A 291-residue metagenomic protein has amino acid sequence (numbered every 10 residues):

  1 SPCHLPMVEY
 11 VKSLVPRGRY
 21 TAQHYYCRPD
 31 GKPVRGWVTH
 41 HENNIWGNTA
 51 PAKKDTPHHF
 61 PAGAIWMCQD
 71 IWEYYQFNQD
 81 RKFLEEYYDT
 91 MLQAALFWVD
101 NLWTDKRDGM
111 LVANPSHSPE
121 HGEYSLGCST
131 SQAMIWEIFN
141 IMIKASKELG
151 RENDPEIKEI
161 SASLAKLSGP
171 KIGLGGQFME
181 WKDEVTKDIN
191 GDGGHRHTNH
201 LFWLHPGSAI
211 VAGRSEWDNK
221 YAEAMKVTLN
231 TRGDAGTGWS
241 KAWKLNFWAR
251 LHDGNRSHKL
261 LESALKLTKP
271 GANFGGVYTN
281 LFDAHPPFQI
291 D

Functional and structural regions predicted by a protein language model:
S1-Y20, H24, R28-G31, W46-F77 (+3 more regions): Active-site core of glycosidic bond-cleaving carbohydrate-active enzymes
Y10, R35-G36, Y88-T90, A95 (+2 more regions): Beta-sheet entry/capping signal
R35-T56, H121-Y124: Aromatic- and acidic-residue-enriched carbohydrate-binding clefts of CAZyme catalytic domains
E73-Q76, Y87-Y88, A94, W98: Repeat-unit-sized solenoid/scaffold elements
L92-A145: Acidic/histidine-rich catalytic neighborhood
